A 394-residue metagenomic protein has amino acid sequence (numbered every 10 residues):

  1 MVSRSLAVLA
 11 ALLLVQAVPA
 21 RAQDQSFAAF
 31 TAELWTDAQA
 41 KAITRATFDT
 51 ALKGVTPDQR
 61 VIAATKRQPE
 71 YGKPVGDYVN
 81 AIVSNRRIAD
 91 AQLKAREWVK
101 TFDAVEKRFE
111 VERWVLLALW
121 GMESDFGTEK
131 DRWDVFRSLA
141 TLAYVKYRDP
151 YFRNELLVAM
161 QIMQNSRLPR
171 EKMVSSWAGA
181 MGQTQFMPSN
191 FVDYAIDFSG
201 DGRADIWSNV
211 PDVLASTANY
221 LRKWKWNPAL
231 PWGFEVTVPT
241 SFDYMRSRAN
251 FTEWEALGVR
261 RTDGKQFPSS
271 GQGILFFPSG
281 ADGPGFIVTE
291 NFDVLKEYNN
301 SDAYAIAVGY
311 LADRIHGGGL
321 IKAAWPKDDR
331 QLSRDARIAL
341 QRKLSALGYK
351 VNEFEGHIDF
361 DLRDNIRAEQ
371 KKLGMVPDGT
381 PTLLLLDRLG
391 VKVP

Functional and structural regions predicted by a protein language model:
M1-S3: N-terminal secretory signal peptides that target proteins for export/translocation
S5-Q16: Bacterial N-terminal signal peptides
V18-A22: Sec/Tat signal peptide C-region and signal peptidase I cleavage site
Q23-K53, P57: Mature N-terminal segment immediately following signal peptide/propeptide cleavage in secreted/periplasmic
I43-P268, G283-F286, V294-A312, H316-R334 (+2 more regions): Catalytic glycan-binding domains that act on GlcNAc-containing polysaccharides
G271-Q272: Intrinsically disordered, low-complexity Ser/Thr/Pro/Gly-rich interaction regions that scaffold/cooperate
L332-R337, R342-L389: Short acidic, glycine/serine/threonine-rich helix-capping segments at coil-helix boundaries
V391-P394: Short, solvent-exposed mixed-charge patches
